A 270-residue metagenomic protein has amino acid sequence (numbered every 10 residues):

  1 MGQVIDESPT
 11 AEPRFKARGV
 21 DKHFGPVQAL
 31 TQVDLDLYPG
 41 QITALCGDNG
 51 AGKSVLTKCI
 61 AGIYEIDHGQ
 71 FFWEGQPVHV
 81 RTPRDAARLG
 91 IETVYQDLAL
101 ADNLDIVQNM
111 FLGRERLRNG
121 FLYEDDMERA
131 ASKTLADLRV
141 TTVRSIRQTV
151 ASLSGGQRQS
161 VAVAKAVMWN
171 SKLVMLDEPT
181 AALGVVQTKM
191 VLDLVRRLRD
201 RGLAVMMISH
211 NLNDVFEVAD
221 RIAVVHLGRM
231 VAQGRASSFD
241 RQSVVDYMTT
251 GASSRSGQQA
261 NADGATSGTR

Functional and structural regions predicted by a protein language model:
G2-R270: Glycine-rich phosphate-binding loops of nucleotide-dependent enzymes
